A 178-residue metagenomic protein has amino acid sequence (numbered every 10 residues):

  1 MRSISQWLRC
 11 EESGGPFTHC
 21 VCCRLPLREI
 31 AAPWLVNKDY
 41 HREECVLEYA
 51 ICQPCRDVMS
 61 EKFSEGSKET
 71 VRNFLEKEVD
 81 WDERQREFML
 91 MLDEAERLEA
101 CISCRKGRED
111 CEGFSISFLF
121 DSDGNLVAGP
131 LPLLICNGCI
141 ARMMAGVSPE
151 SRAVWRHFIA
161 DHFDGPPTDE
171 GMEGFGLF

Functional and structural regions predicted by a protein language model:
M1-E12, S64-A95, A145-F178: Short, intrinsically disordered terminal segments enriched in charged and Pro/Gly residues
G14-V46, G66, E96-A128: Short recognition patches in nucleic-acid-associated and regulatory proteins
P16, P26, P54, P130-P132 (+1 more regions): Proline-rich intrinsically disordered, low-complexity coils
C45-R72, V127-W155: Short metal-binding segments enriched for Cys and/or His
